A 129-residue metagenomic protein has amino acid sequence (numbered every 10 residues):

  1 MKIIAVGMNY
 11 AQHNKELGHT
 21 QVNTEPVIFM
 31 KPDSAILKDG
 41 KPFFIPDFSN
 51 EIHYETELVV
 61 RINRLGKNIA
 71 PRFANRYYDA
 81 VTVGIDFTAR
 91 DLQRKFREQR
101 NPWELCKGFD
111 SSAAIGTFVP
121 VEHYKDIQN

Functional and structural regions predicted by a protein language model:
M1-N129: Catalytic-core "active-site belt" of small-molecule-metabolizing enzymes, emphasizing His/Asp/Glu-rich regions
